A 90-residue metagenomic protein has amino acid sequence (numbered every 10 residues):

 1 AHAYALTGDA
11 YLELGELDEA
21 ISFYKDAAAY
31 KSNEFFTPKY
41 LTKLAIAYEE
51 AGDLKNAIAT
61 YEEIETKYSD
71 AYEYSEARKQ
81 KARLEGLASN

Functional and structural regions predicted by a protein language model:
A1, A28-F36, E65-E76: Short solvent-exposed coil/turn linkers within tandem alpha-helical repeat scaffolds
